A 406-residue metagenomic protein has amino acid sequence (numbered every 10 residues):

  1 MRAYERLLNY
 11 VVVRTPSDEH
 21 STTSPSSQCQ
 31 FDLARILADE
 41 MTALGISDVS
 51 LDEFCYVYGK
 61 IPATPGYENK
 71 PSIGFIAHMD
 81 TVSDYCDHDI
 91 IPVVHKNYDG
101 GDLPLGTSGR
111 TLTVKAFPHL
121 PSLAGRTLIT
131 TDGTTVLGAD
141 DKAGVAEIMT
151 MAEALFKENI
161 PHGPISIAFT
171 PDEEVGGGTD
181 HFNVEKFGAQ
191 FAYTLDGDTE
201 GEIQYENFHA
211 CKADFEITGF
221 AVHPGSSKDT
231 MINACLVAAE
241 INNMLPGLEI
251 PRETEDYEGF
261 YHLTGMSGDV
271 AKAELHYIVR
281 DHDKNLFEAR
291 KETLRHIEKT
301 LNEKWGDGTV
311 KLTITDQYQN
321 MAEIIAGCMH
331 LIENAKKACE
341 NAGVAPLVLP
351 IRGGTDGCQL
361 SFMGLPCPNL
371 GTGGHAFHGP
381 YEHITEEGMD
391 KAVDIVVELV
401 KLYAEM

Functional and structural regions predicted by a protein language model:
R2-Q28, I129-T130, Y318, H378-G379: N-terminal capping segment at the start of a domain
T22-K70, G74-I76, D80: A non-catalytic alpha/beta surface segment that caps or lines the substrate-entry region of metallo-dependent hydrolase
Y67-P161, A189: Active-site metal-coordination/substrate-binding segment of hydrolases, especially metallo-dependent peptidases
I76-H78, A168-T170, Y193-D196, E216 (+1 more regions): Short beta-strand segments
L120-T135, T218-V222, A342, G374-H378: Glycine/charged-rich beta-loop-alpha catalytic/anionic-binding loops adjacent to active sites
P121-F208, L248-G268, K272-H282, E288 (+1 more regions): Acidic/histidine-rich catalytic neighborhood of metal-dependent amide-processing enzymes
T194-S227, M231-V237: Phosphate/diphosphate-binding glycine-rich loops and adjacent basic-rich segments that engage nucleotide
C235-M406: Metal-dependent amide/peptide-bond hydrolase catalytic core, centered on the "pita-bread" metallohydrolase fold
